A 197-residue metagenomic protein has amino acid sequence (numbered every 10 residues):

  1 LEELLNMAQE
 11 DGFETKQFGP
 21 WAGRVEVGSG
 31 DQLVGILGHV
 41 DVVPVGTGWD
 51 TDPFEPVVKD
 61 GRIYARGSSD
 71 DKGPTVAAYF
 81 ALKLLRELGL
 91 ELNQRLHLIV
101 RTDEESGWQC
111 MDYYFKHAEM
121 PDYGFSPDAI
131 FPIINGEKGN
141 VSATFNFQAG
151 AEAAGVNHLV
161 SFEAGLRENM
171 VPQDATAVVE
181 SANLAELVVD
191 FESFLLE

Functional and structural regions predicted by a protein language model:
L1-V45: N-terminal helical capping/dimerization or prosegment-like subdomains of hydrolases acting on amide or phosphate bonds
E3-D11, L84, E186-E197: Generic non-transmembrane alpha-helical segments
T15, P56-V58, E197: A structural signal for short hydrophobic beta-strand segments in well-ordered beta-sheet cores
G19-W21, G38-V40, D60, S68 (+4 more regions): Fold-independent oxyanion-binding glycine-rich loops and adjacent beta-strand/coil segments at enzyme active sites
E26, R101, E180-A182: Short hydrophobic/aromatic beta-strand micro-patches that form the beta-sheet surface supporting nucleotide- or nucleic
G30-G35, K59-D60, L92-L96, E119-Y123 (+2 more regions): Short coil/turn connectors at secondary-structure junctions
L33-V100, S106: Active-site metal-coordination/substrate-binding segment of hydrolases, especially metallo-dependent peptidases
E105, M111-E197: Midchain, well-structured core segments that form catalytic/ion-binding scaffolds
